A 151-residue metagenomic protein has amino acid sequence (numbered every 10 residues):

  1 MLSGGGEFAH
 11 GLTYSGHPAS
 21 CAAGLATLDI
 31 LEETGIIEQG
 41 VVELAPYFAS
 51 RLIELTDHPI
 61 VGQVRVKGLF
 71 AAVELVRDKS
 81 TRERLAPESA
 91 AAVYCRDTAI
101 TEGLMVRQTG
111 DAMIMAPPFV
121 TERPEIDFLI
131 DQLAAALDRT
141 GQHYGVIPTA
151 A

Functional and structural regions predicted by a protein language model:
M1-A151: Conserved N-terminal phosphate-binding loop of PLP-dependent enzymes in the Aspartate aminotransferase
